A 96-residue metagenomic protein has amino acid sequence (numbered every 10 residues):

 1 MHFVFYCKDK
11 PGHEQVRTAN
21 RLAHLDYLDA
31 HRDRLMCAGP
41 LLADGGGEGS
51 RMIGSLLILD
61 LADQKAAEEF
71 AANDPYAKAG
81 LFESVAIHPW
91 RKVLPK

Functional and structural regions predicted by a protein language model:
M1-K96: Conserved, structured core segments of small domains
